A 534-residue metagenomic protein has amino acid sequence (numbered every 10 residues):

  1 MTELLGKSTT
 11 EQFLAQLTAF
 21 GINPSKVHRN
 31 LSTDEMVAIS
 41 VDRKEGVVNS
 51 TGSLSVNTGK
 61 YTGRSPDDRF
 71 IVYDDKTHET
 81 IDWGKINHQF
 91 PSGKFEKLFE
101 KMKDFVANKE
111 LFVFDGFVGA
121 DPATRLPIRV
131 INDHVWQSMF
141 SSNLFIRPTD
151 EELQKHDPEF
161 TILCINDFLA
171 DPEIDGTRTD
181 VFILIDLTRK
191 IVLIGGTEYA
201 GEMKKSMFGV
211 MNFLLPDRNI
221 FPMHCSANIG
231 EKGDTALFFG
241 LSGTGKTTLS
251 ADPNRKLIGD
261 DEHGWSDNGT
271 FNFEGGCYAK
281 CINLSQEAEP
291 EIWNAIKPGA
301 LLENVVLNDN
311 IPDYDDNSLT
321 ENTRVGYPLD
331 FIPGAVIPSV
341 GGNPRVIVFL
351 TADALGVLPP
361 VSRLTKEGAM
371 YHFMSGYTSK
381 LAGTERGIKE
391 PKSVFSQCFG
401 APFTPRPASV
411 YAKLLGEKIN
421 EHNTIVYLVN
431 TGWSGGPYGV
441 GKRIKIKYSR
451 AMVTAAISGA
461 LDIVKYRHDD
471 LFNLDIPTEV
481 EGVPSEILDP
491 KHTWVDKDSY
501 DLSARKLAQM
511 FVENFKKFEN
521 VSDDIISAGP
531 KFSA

Functional and structural regions predicted by a protein language model:
M1-Q154: N-terminal accessory targeting/assembly segments
T2-V47, P216, H224-L241, D252-P253 (+2 more regions): Glycine-rich, often acidic-flanked micro-motifs that create phosphate/phosphodiester-binding or positioning elements
K76-W83, D186-I191, G195, K392-C398: Gly-rich Lys/Arg/Thr-decorated short loops/hinges at beta-loop-alpha junctions or inter-strand turns that position
P158-F160, I165-L214: Charged, amphipathic alpha-helical linker segments immediately N-terminal to NTP-binding catalytic cores
K246: Conserved lysine of the Walker
L249: Hydrophobic positions on the alpha1 helix immediately C-terminal to the Walker A/P-loop
I487, H492-A534: Generic C-terminus detector
